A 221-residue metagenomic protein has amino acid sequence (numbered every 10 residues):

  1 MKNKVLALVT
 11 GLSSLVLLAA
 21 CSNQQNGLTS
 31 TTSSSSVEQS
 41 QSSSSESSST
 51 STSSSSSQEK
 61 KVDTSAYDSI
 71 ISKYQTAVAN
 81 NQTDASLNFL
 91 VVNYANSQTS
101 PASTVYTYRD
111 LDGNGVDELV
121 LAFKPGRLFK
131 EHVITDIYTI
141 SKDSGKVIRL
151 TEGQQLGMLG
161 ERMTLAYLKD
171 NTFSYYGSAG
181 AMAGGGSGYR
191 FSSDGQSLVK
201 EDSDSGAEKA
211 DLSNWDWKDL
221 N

Functional and structural regions predicted by a protein language model:
M1-N26, S36: Sec-dependent N-terminal signal peptides of Gram-positive bacterial secreted proteins and lipoproteins
L18, S22-T31, Q39-Q41, T52 (+3 more regions): Acidic, small-residue rich beta-repeat scaffolds with periodic aromatic anchors
E59, E131-L150, Y189-S193: Beta-propeller blade repeat segments, especially FG-GAP/WD-type strand-to-loop junctions in 6- to 7-bladed propeller
S86-V105, Q155-R162, K209-K218: Repeat-based blade/solenoid architectures
V105-G113, T164-K169: Structural signature of eukaryotic scaffold interfaces centered on beta-propeller domains
G113-K124, L168-S174: Acidic/hydrophobic-patterned starts of short beta strands in beta-sheet-rich repeat architectures
L128-V133, A181-G184: Short, solvent-exposed loop/turn segments at conserved positions within beta-propeller repeat blades
V147-Q154, V199-S205: Beta-propeller fold detector
